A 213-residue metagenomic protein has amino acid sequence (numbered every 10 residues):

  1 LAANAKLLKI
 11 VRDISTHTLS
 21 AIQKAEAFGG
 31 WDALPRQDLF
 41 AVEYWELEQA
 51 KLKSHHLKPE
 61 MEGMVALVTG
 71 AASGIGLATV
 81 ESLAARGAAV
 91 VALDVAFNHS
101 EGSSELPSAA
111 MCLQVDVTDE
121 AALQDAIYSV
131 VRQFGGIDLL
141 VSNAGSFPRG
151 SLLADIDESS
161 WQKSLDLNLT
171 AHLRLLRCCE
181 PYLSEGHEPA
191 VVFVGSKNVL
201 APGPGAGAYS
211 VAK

Functional and structural regions predicted by a protein language model:
M61-V90: Canonical Rossmann dinucleotide-binding motif of NAD(H)/NADP(H)-dependent dehydrogenases/reductases, specifically
A88-G102: Conserved glycine-rich Rossmann-like NAD(P)H-binding loop of the short-chain dehydrogenase/reductase
V115-D125, E158: The beta1-alpha1 cofactor-binding region of Rossmann-like NAD(H)/NADP(H)-dependent oxidoreductases
S151-L153, S160-Q162: Substrate-binding pocket helix/loop in short-chain dehydrogenase/reductase
A154, A201-G207: Active-site loop immediately N-terminal to the catalytic Tyr-X3-Lys motif of short-chain dehydrogenase/reductase
L176, A212: Active-site helix of classical SDR
S196: Residue(s) in the substrate-gating loop at a strand-loop-helix junction that position the organic substrate next
